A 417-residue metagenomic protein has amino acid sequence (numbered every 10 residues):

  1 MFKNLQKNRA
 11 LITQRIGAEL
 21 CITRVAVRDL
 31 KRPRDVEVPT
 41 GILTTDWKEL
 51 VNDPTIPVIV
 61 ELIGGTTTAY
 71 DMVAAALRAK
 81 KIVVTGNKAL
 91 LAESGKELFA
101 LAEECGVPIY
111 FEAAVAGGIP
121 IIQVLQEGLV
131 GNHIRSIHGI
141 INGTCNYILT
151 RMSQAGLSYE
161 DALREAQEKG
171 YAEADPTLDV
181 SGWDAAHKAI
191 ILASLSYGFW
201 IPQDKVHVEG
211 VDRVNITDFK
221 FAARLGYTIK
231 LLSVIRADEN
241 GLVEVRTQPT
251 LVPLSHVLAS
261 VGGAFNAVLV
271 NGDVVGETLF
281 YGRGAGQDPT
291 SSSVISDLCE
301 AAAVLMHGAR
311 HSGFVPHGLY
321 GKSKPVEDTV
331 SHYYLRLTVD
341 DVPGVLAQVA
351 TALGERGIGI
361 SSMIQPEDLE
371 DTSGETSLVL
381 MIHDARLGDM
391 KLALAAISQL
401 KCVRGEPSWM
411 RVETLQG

Functional and structural regions predicted by a protein language model:
M1-A79: N-terminal glycine-/serine-/threonine-rich beta1-alpha1-beta2 phosphate-ribose binding loop of Rossmann-like
L43-T45, V83-G86, A92, I109-A113 (+3 more regions): General beta-strand structural signal in soluble alpha/beta enzymes
I63-A79, G86-E127: Rossmann-fold NAD(P)-binding glycine/threonine-rich loop
E103-D184, I191: Rossmann-like NAD(P)H-binding beta-loop-alpha module
D161-S260, F265-A267: Substrate-binding/catalytic subdomain of NAD(P)-dependent oxidoreductase enzymes
V211, L254, G276-T278, G282-D288: Glycine-rich phosphate/pyrophosphate-binding beta-alpha loops
Q248-D273, Q287-D288, G354, G359-T372: Low-complexity, glycine/alanine/valine/leucine- and proline-rich hydrophobic stretches
S293, L298-G417: A conserved regulatory-domain signal marking ACT and ACT-like small-molecule sensing domains and adjacent regulatory
